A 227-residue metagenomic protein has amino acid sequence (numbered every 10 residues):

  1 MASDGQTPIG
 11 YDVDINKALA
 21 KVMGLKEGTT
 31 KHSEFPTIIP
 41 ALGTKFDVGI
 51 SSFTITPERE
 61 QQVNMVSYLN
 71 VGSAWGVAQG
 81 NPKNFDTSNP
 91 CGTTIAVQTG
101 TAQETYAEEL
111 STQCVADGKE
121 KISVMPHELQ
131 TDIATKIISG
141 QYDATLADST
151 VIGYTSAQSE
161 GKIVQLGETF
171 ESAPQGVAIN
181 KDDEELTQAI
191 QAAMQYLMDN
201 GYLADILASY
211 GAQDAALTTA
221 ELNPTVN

Functional and structural regions predicted by a protein language model:
M1-I50: Extracytoplasmic small-molecule ligand-binding "clamshell" domains of the periplasmic binding protein/Venus flytrap
A2-S3, N16-K26, Q103-P126, S156-Q158: Ligand-binding cleft/hinge of the Venus flytrap
V13-V22, T94, T101, V177-D214: Extended ligand-binding regions for polar small-molecule ligands
G28-P40, P82-K83, I122-T135, E171-A173: Short helix-initiation/N-cap motifs at beta->coil->alpha
F53-E60, E108-E109, S139-E171: A ligand-binding cleft/hinge motif common to bilobed small-molecule-binding domains
N70-V77, A157-Q195, Q213-N227: Periplasmic-binding protein-like
A78-I95: Flexible hinge/capping segments at coil-to-helix
T105-V124, V164-Q165, Q195-N227: Ligand-binding clefts/hinges and TM-proximal coupling segments of bilobed small-molecule sensing domains
